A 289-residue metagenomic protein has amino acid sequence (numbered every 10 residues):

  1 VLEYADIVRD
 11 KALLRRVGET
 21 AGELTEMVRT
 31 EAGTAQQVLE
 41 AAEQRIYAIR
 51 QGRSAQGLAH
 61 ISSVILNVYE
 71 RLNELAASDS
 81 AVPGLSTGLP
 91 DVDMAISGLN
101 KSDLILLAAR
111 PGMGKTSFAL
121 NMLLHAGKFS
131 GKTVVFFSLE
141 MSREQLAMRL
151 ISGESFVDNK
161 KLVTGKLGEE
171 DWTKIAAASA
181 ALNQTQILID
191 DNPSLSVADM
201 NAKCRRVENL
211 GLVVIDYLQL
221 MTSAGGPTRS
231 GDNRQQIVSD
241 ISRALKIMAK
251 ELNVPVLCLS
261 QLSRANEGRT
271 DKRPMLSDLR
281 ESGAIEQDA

Functional and structural regions predicted by a protein language model:
V1-S78, V82, S102, G112-M113 (+4 more regions): Short, small/acidic-rich helices and loops at N termini and domain boundaries of DNA replication/processing enzymes
L89-G98: Pre-Walker A adenine-sensing motif
M94, H125-N209, S223: Cytosolic-facing regulatory segments adjacent to core modules
I105-L106, V135: Short hydrophobic/aromatic beta-strand immediately N-terminal to the Walker A/P-loop
A109: The Walker A (P-loop) glycine that initiates the GxxxxGKT/S ATP-binding motif of P-loop NTPases
T116-L123: Motif I (Walker A/P-loop) of helicase-class P-loop NTPases
I187-M248: Phosphate-binding/switch loop-helix module in NTP-utilizing enzymes
Q236-A289: Phosphate-binding/switch region of NTP-binding enzymes
